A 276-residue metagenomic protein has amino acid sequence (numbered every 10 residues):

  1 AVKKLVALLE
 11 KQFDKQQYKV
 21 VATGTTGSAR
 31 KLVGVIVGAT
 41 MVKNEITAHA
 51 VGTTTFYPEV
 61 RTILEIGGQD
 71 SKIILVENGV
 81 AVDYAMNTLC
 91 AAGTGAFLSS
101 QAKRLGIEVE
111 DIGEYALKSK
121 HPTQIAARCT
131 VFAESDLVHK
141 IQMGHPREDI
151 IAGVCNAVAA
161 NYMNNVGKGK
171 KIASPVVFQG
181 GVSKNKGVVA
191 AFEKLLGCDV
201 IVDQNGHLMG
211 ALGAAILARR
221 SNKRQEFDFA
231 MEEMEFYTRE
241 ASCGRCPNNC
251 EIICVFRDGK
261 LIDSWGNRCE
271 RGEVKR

Functional and structural regions predicted by a protein language model:
A1-K43, E193-Q204, N222-M231, R276: N-terminal glycine/serine-rich phosphate-binding loop of ATP-dependent small-molecule kinases, especially carbohydrate
V21-T25, T40-H49, L64-G68, A85-G93 (+3 more regions): Active-site nucleophile and cofactor-binding loops and adjacent substrate-binding regions of central metabolic enzymes
T26-A29, A157, K168-L195, G206-H207: Glycine-rich phosphate-binding loops at beta-strand->alpha-helix junctions
V51, G95-S99, Q204-F229: Glycine-rich phosphate-binding/hydrolytic loop that grips phosphoryl groups
V60-E77, H121, C246, E251-F256: Gly/Thr-rich phosphate-binding beta-strand-loop-beta motif of the actin/hexokinase/Hsp70
K72, R220-R276: Acidic, glycine/GT-rich loop-and beta-edge segments that sit at the periphery of enzyme/chaperone cores
N78-H121, C129, R220, R257-D258 (+1 more regions): Glycine-rich phosphate-binding loop plus the immediately following alpha-helix
A133-N164, K168: Adenine-nucleotide phosphate-binding core of ATP-dependent small-molecule kinases
